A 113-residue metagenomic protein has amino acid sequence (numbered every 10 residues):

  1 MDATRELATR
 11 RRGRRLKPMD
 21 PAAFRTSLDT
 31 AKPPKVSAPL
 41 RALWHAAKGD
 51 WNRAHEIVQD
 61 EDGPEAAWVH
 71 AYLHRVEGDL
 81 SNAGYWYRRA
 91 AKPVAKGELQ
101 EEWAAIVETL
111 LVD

Functional and structural regions predicted by a protein language model:
S27-K32, H55-P64, A91-A95: Solenoid-like repeat scaffolds
D62, G78-G97: TPR/TPR-like (Sel1-like) alpha-helical repeat modules
